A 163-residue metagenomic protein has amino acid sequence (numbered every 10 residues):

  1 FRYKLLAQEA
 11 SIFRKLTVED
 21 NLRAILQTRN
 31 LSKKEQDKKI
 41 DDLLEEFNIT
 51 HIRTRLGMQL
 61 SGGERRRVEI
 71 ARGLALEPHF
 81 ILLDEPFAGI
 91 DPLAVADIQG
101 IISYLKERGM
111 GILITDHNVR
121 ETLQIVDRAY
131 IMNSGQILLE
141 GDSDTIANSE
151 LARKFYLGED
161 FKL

Functional and structural regions predicted by a protein language model:
K15-R23: Short coil-to-helix segment of the ABC ATPase nucleotide-binding domain corresponding to the Q-loop/switch region
R23, K34-I52, G100-S103, L151: Conserved ABC ATPase "signature" region
L56-L60, E64: Conserved ABC ATPase signature
I70: Hydrophobic anchor residue at the start of the ABC signature
E77: Conserved catalytic motifs of ABC-family nucleotide-binding domains
I81-D84: Catalytic Walker B motif of ABC-type/P-loop ATPase nucleotide-binding domains
